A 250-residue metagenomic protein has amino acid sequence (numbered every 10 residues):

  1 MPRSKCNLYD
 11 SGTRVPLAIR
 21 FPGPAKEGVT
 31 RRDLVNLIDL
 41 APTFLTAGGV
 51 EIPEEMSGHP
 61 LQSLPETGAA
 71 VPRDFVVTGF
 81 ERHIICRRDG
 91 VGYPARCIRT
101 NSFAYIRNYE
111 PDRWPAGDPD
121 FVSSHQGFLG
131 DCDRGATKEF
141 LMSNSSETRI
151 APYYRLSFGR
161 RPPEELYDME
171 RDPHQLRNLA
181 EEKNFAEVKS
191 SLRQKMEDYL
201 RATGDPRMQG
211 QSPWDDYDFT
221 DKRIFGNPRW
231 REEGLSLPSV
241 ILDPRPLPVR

Functional and structural regions predicted by a protein language model:
M1, A25, L61, V77 (+1 more regions): Short clusters of hydrophobic/aromatic residues that line enzyme substrate/ligand-binding pockets
M1-N36, E55-S57, V71, I85-C86 (+2 more regions): Histidine-centered active-site microenvironments of extracellular/periplasmic hydrolases and transferases
M1-N7, R20, T46, A116-D118 (+1 more regions): Short, solvent-exposed loop/turn and secondary-structure capping segments
R14, S143-E164, M169-Q175, L179-R250: Long, internal low-complexity/basic segments
R20-G23, F80, N108-Y109, E170: Active-site-proximal beta-strand/loop segments in catalytic clefts of secreted hydrolases
P22-G23, R32-A69, R171, K183-F185: Non-catalytic, well-ordered alpha-helical segments in soluble enzyme domains
G48-E165: C-terminal cap/loop subdomain of S1 sulfatases and analogous C-terminal strand-loop tails that border
